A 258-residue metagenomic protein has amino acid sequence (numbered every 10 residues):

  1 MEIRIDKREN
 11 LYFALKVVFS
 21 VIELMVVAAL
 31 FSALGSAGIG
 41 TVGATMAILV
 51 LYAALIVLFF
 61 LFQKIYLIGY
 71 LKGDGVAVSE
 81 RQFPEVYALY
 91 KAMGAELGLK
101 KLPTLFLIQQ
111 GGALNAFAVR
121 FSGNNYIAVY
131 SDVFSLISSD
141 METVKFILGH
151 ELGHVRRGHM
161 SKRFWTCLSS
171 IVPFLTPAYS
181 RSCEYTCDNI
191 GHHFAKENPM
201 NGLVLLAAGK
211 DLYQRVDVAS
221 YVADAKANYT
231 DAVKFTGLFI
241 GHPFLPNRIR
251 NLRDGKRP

Functional and structural regions predicted by a protein language model:
M1-A113, S138, T176, P258: Hydrophobic or amphipathic, alpha-helical segments that drive membrane association/targeting
R81-A88, M93-L102, F174-N228, R257: Short helix/loop segments within enzyme catalytic domains that coordinate or immediately flank catalytic cofactors
I108-N125: Catalytic zinc-binding patch centered on the HExxH motif and its immediate surroundings that defines zinc-dependent
I127, E142-G149, V155: Active-site alpha-helix of zinc metalloproteases
D132-F146: Short pre-active-site segment immediately N-terminal to the catalytic Zn-binding motif
G149-C167, N198-P199: Catalytic Zn2+-binding segment of zinc metalloproteases
G158-E184: Post-HEXXH active-site segment of zinc metalloproteases
K226-P258: Pan-zinc metallopeptidase signature
